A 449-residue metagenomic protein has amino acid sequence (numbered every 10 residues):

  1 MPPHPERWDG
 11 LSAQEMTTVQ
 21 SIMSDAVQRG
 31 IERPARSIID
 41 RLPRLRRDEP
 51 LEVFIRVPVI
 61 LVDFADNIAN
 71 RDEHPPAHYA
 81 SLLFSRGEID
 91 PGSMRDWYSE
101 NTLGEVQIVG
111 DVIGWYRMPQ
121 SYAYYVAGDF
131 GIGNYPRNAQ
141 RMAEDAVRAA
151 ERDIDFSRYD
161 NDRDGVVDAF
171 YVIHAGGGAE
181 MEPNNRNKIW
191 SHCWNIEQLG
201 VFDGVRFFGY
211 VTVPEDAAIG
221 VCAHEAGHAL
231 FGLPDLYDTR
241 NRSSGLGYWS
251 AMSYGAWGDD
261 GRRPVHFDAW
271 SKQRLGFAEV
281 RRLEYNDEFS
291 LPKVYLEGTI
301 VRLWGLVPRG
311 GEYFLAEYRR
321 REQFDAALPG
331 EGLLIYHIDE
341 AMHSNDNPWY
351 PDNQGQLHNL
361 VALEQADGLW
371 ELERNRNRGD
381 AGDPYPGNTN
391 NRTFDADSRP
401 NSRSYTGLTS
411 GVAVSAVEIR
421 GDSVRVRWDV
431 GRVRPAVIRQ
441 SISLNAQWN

Functional and structural regions predicted by a protein language model:
M1-A80: Primarily auto-inhibitory N-terminal propeptides
T18-E32, V106-N161, A226, F277-R302 (+1 more regions): Generic detector of solvent-exposed, compositionally biased contiguous segments
I38-E49, G92-G200: Active-site-proximal segments of metallohydrolase catalytic domains
I68-Q107: Active-site-surrounding "flap" and adjacent substrate/cofactor-binding loops of secreted or lumenal enzymes, prototyped
D90, M94, A139-A146, A218-A226 (+1 more regions): Stable alpha-helical elements in mature extracytoplasmic
N101, A169-G330, Y336-H343: Extracellular hydrolytic enzyme modules, especially secreted metalloproteases of the metzincin/thermolysin-like class
V294-R432: Extracellular low-complexity, Gly/Ser/Thr-rich intrinsically disordered linkers and protease-sensitive activation/hinge
V433-N449: N-terminal exported-region signature
